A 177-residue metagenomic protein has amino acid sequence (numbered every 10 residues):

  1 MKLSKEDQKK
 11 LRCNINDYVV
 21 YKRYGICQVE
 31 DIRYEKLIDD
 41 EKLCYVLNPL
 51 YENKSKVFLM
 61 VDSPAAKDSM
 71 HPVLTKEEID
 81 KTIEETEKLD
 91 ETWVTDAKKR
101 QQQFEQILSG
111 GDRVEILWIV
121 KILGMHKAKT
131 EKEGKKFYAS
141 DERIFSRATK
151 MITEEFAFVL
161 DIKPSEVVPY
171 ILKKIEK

Functional and structural regions predicted by a protein language model:
K2-K67: A positional/architectural concept
P64-K177: Charge/polar-rich, low-complexity and marginally structured segments
